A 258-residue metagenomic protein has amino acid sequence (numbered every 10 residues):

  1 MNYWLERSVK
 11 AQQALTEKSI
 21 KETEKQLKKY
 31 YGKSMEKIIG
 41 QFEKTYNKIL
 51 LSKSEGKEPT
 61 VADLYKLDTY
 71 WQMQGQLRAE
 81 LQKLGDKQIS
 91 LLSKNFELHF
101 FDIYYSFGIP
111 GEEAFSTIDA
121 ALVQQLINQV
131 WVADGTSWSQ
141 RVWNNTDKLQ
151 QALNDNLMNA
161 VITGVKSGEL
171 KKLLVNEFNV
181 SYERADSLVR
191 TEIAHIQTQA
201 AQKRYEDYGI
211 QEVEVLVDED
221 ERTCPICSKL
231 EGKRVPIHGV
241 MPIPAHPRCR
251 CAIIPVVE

Functional and structural regions predicted by a protein language model:
M1-V175: N-terminal leader/targeting and assembly helices and adjacent pre-domain segments
N176-E258: Acidic, glycine-rich two-metal-ion catalytic cores of nucleic acid-processing enzymes
